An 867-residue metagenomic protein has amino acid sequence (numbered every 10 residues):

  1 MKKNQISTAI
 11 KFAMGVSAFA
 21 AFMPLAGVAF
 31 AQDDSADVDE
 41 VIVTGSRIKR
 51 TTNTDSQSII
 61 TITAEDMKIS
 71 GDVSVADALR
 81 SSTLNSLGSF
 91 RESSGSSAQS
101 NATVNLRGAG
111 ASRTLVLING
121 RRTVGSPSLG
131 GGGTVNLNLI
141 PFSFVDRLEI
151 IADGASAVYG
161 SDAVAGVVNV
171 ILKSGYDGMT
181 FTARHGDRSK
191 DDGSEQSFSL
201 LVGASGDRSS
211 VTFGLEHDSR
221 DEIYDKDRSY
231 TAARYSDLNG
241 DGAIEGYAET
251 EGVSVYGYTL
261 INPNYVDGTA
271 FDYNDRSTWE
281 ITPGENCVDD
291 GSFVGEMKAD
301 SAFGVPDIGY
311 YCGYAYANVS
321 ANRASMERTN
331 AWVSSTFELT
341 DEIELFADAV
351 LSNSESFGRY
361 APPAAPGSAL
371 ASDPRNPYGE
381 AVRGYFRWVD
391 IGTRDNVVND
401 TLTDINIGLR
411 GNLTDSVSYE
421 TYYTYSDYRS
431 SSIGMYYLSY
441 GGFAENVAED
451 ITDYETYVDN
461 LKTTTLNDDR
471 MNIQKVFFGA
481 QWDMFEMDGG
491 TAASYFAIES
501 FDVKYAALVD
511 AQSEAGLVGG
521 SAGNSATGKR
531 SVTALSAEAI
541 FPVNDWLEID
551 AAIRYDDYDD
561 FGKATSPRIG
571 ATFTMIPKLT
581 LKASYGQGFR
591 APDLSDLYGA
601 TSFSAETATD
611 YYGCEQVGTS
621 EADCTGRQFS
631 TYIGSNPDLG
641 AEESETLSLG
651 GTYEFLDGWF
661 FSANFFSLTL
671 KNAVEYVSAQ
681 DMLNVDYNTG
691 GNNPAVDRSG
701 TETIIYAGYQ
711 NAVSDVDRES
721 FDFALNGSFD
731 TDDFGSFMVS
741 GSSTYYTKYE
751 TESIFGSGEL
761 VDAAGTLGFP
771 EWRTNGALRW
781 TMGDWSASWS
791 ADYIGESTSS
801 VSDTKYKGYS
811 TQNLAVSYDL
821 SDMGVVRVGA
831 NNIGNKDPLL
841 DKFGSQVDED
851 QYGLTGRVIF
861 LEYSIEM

Functional and structural regions predicted by a protein language model:
K2-S82, S199, G203, F303 (+3 more regions): N-terminal Sec signal peptide and the immediately downstream disordered periplasmic leader that contains the TonB box
V75-S82, A102-N105, V135-N138, D162-A183 (+1 more regions): N-terminal periplasmic accessory domains that precede and gate Gram-negative outer-membrane beta-barrel machines
R80-R122: Extracytoplasmic beta-strand/coil segments of soluble accessory domains associated with Gram-negative outer-membrane
R122-A152: Short acidic/polar hinge/loop motifs at secondary-structure boundaries that mediate gating or recognition
L129, D221-I223, A233-S236, E285-M326 (+6 more regions): Surface-exposed, low-complexity loop segments enriched in small/polar and acidic residues
R208-V211, E342-L345, D415-Y419, A492 (+7 more regions): Repeated loop/turn-to-beta-strand initiation elements of outer-membrane beta-barrel proteins
S604, G735-D819, G834: C-terminal beta-barrel architecture of Gram-negative outer-membrane proteins
K671, T747, D792-T798, S817-M867: C-terminal beta-signal and adjacent terminal beta-strands/loops of Gram-negative outer-membrane beta-barrel proteins
